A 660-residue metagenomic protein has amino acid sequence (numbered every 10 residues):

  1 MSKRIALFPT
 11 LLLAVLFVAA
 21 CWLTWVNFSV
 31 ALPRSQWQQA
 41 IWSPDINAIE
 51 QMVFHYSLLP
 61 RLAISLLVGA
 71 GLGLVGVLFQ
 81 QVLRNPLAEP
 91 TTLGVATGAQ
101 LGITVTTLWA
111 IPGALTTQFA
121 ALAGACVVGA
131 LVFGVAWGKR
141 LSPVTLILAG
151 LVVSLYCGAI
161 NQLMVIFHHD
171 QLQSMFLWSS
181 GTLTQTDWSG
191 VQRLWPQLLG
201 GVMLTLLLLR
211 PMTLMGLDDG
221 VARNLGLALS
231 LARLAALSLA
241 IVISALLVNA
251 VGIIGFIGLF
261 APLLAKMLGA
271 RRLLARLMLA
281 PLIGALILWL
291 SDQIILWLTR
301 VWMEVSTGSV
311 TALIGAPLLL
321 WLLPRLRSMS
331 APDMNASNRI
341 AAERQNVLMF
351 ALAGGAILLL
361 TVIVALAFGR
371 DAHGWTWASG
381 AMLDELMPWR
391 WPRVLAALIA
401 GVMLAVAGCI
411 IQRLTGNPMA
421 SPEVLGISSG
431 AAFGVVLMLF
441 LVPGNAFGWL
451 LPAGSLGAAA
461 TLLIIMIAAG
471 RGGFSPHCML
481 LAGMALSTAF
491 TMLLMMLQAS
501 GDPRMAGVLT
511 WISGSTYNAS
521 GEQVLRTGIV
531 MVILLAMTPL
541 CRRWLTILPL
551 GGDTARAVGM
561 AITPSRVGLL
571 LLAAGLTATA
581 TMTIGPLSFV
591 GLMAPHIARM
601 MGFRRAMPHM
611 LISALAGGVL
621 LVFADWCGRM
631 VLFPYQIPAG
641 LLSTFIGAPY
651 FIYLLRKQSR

Functional and structural regions predicted by a protein language model:
S2-R660: Alpha-helical transmembrane segments in inner-membrane proteins
